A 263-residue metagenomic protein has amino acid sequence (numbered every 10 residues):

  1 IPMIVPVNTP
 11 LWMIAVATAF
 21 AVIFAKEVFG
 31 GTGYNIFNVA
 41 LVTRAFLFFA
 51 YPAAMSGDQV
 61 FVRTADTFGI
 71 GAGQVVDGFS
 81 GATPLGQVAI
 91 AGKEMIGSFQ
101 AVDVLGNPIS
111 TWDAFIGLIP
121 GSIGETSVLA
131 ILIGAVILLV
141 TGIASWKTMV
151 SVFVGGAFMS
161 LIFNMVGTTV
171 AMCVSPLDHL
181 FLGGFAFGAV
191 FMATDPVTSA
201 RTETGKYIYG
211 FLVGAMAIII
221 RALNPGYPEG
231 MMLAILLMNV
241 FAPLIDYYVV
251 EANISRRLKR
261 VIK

Functional and structural regions predicted by a protein language model:
I1-P2, I14-A17, A21, A25 (+11 more regions): Alpha-helical transmembrane segments in multi-pass membrane proteins
I1-V5, L41-A54, G155-N164, G184-F191 (+2 more regions): Small-residue-rich segments of transmembrane alpha-helices in multi-pass membrane proteins, especially helix faces
N8-V16, L118-V128, C173-F185: Structural signature of hydrophobic alpha-helical transmembrane segments
V22-G33, I133-G142, V190-S199: C-terminal ends of transmembrane helices
G33, V39-I131: Long hydrophobic alpha-helical segments that form multi-pass transmembrane helix bundles in integral membrane proteins
I36-A40, L177-G184, K206, G226-M238: Loop-to-transmembrane alpha-helix initiation sites
M149-E203: A beta-strand-loop signature enriched in Asp, Gly, Thr, and Trp that corresponds to the sialidase/neuraminidase Asp-box
A222-K263: Cytosolic-side transmembrane-helix boundaries in multi-pass membrane proteins
